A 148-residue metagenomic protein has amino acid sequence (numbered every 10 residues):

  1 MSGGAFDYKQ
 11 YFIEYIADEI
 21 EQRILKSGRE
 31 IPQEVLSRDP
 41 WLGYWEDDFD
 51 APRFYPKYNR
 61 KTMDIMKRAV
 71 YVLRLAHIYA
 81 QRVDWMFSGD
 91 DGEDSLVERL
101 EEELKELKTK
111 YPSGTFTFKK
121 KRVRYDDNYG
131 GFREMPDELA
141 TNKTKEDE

Functional and structural regions predicted by a protein language model:
M1, D147-E148: Short, Lys/Arg-enriched, disordered terminal segments
S2-Y15: N-terminal acidic leader/helix
K9, I20-E146: Long, low-complexity or tandemly repetitive, helically biased scaffold regions used for multimeric assembly/adhesion
